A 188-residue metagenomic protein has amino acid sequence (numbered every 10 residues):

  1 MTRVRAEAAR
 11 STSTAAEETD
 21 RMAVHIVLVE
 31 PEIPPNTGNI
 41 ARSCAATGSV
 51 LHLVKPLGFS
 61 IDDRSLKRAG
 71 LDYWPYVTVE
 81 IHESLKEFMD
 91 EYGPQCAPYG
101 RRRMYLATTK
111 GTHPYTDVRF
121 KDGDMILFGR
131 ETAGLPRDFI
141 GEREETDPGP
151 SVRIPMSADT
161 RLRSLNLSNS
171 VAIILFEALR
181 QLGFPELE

Functional and structural regions predicted by a protein language model:
M1-E188: Post-transcriptional modification and biogenesis factors for structured RNAs of the translation apparatus
